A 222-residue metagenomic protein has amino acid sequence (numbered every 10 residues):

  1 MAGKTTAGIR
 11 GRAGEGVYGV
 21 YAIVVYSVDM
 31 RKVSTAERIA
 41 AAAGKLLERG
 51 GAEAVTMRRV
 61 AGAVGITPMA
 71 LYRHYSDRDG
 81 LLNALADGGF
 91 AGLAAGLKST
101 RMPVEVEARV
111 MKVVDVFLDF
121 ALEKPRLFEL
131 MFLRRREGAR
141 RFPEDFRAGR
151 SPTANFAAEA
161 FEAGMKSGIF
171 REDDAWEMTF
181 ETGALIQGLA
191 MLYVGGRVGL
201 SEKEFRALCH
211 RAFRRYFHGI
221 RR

Functional and structural regions predicted by a protein language model:
M1-S34, K45, V104: N-terminal intrinsically disordered/low-complexity leader segments
Y26, D87-K112, F142, R147-T153 (+2 more regions): Amphipathic alpha-helical linker/stalk segments
T35-A43, V60, L85-G89, L93 (+2 more regions): Generic hydrophobic, amphipathic alpha-helix propensity
R38, A42, L46-G80, A84: Helix-turn-helix
K98-L127, M178-T182: Hydrophobic alpha-helical connector segments
D119-E159, M191, G199, K203: Short secondary-structure transition hinges
F120-E123, E159, A163, G183-S201 (+1 more regions): Amphipathic C-terminal alpha-helical segment
R141-S167, W176-F180, A207-H210, R214-H218: Amphipathic alpha-helical packing segments from all-alpha helical-bundle domains
